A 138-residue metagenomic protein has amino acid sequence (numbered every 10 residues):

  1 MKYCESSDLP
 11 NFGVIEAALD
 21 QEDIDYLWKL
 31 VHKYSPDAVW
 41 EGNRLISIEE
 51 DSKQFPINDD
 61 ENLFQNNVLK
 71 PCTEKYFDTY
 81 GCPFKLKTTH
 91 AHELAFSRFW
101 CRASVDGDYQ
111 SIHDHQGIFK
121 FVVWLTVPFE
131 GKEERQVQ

Functional and structural regions predicted by a protein language model:
M1-E93, R98-W100, S104-Q110: Non-heme Fe(II)/2-oxoglutarate
L94-Q138: Catalytic core of non-heme Fe(II) oxygenases with the double-stranded beta-helix
